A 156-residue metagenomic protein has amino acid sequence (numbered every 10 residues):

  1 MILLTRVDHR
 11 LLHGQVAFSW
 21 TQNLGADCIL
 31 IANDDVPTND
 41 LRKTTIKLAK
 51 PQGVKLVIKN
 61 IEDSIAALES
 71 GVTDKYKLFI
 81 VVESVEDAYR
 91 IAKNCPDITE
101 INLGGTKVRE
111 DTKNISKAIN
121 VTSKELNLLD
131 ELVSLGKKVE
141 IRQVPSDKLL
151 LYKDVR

Functional and structural regions predicted by a protein language model:
M1-I2, L24-D27, Q52, D74-K77 (+2 more regions): Short coil/turn connectors at secondary-structure junctions
I2-K55: Long, hydrophobic N-terminal alpha-helical segment
T5, I31, V57-N60, I80 (+2 more regions): General beta-strand structural signal in soluble alpha/beta enzymes
A17-F18, A88, L129: Generic hydrophobic/aromatic pocket-lining and core-packing "Φ" positions
N33-V36, N60-D63, V85, G105-V108 (+1 more regions): Short, ordered loop/turn segments at secondary-structure junctions
K47-A49, K75, I119: Short, hinge-like loop/turn segments at secondary-structure boundaries
K59-G104: Ordered, amphipathic secondary-structure segments that act as subunit-interaction surfaces in large macromolecular
N94, T99-R156: Glycine-rich, aromatic-bearing surface loops/beta-hairpins
